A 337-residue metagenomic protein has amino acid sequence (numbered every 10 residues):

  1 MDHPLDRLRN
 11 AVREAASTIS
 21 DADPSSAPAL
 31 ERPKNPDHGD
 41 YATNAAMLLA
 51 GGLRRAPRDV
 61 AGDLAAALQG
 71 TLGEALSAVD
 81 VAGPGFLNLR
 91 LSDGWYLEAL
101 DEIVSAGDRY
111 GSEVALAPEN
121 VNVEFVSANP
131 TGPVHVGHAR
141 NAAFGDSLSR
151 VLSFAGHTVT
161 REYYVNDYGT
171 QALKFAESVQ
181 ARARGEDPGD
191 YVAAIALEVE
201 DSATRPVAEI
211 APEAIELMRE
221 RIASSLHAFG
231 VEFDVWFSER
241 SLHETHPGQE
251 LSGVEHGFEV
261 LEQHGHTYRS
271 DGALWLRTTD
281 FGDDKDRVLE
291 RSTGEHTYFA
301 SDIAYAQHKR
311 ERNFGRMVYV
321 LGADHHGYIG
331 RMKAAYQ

Functional and structural regions predicted by a protein language model:
M1-L30: Charged, compositionally biased N-terminal leader segments and the immediate start of the first structured element
V12, G51-L53: Phosphate-backbone binding interfaces of nucleic-acid-interacting proteins
D23-T43, L48, R55-Q337: NTP-dependent nucleotidyl-transfer catalytic core
